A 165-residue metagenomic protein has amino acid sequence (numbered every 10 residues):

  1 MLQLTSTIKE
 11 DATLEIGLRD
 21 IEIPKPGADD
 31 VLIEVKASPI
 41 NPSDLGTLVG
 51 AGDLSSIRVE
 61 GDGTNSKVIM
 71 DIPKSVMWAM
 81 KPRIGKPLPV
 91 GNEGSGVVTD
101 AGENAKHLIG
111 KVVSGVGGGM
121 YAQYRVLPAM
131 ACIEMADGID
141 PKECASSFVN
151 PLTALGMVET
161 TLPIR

Functional and structural regions predicted by a protein language model:
M1-V90: Short N-terminal strand-loop motif that marks the start of NAD(P)H/FAD-dependent oxidoreductase cofactor-binding domains
S6, S38, A101, M135-G138: Residue-level recognition of beta-strand microenvironments
G27, L108-I109, R165: Residue-level recognition of short, solvent-exposed, well-ordered loop/turn junctions that link secondary-structure
V76-I84, L88-G117: A glycine-/small-residue-rich N-terminal strand-loop-strand element that serves as the cofactor-binding glycine loop
A79, A131-P141: Glycine/charged-rich beta-loop-alpha catalytic/anionic-binding loops adjacent to active sites
G117-M130: A structural motif shared across PLP-dependent enzymes of the aminotransferase-like
D137-T160: A glycine-rich, Thr/Ser-enriched phosphate-binding loop motif common to dinucleotide/cofactor-binding enzymes
